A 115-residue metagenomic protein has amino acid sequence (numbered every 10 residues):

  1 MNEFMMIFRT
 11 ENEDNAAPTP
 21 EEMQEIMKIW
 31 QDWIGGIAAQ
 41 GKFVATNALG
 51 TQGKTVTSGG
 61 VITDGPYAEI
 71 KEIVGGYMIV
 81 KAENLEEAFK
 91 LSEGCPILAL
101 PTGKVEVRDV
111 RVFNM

Functional and structural regions predicted by a protein language model:
M1-M115: Conserved, structured core segments of small domains
